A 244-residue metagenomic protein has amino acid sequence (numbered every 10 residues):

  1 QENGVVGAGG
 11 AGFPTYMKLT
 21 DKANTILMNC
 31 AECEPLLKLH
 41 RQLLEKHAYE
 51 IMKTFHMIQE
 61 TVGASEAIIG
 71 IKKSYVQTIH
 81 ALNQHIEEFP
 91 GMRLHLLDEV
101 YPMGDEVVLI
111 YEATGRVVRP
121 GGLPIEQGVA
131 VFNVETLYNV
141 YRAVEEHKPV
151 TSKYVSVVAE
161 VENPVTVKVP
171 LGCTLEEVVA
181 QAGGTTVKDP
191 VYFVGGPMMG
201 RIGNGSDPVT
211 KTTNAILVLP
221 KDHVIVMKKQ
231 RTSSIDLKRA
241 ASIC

Functional and structural regions predicted by a protein language model:
Q1-I68, K73-P90, H95-I110: Iron-sulfur-cluster electron-transfer modules
G9, G172, C244: Short cysteine clusters
Y16, L36-K38, D105, V165 (+3 more regions): Short helix/loop capping segments that flank catalytic or ligand/cofactor-binding pockets
K18, V167, S206-P208: Replace "in large, NTP-powered and nucleic-acid-processing enzymes" with "in large, NTP-powered factors and other
A23-N24, S152-Y154, T213: Short glycine-rich loop/turn motifs
Q42-M52, V76, V131-V134, V169 (+2 more regions): Electropositive phosphate-/nucleotide-binding environments in soluble metabolic enzymes
S65-L175, Q181-T186, G196: Hydrophobic alpha-helical positions that pack around
L175, A182-C244: Ferredoxin-type iron-sulfur electron-transfer modules and their immediate structural context
